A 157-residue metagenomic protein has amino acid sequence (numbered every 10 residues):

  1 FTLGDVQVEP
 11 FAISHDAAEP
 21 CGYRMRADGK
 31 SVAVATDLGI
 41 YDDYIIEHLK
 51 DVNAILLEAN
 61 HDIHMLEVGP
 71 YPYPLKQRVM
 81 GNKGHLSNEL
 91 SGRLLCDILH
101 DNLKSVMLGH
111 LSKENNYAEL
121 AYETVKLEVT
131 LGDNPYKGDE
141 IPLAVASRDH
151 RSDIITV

Functional and structural regions predicted by a protein language model:
F1, K113-N116, R151-D153: Short, active-site-adjacent cap segments at secondary-structure transitions
F1-A54, I154-V157: Core dinuclear metal-dependent hydrolase active-site scaffold
A12-S14, E58, S147-D149: Residues at the C-termini of beta-strands that transition into short coil/loop
G29, H61, D149: A broadly conserved detector of short glycine/acidic/proline-rich loop/turn motifs that flank catalytic sites and bind
D37, L111, R148: Cofactor-binding loop segments of dinucleotide-utilizing enzymes, especially the Rossmann-like FAD- and NAD(P)+-binding
D43-V145: Cap/insert and terminal regions of metallo-dependent hydrolase folds
I141-V157: Short, basic/aromatic-enriched C-terminal tail that caps enzymatic domains
